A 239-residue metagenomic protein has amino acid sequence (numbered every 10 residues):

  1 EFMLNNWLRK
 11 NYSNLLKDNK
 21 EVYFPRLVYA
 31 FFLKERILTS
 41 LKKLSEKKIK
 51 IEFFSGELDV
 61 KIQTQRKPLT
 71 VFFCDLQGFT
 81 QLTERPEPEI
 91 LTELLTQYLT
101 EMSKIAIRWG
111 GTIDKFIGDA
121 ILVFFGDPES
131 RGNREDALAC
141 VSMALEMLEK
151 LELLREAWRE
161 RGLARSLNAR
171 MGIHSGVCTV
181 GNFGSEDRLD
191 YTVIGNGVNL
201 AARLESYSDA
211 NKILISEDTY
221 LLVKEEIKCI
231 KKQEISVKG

Functional and structural regions predicted by a protein language model:
E1-F32: Glycine-rich active-site loop/strand segments that organize a redox cofactor
A30-I51, S55-G56: Helical element adjacent to the flavin cofactor pocket in flavoenzyme catalytic cores
E46, E52, D59-K67, E152 (+1 more regions): Regulatory cytosolic signal-relay segments
I62-S142, Y191: Catalytic NTP-binding/metal-coordinating core of nucleotidyl cyclase/transferase enzymes
L95-G111, D127-M171, S175, N196-E205 (+1 more regions): Alpha-helical scaffold within the catalytic cores of cyclic-nucleotide enzymes
F124-E135, M171-L189, A210-N211: Catalytic strand-loop-helix junctions within cyclic-nucleotide turnover domains
R161-L163, F183-G195: Short, surface-exposed loop/helix-turn segments at secondary-structure junctions that function as lids/hinges flanking
C178-V180, A201, Y207-G239: Cytosolic regulatory/linker segments at or just downstream of nucleotide-handling modules in signal-transduction
